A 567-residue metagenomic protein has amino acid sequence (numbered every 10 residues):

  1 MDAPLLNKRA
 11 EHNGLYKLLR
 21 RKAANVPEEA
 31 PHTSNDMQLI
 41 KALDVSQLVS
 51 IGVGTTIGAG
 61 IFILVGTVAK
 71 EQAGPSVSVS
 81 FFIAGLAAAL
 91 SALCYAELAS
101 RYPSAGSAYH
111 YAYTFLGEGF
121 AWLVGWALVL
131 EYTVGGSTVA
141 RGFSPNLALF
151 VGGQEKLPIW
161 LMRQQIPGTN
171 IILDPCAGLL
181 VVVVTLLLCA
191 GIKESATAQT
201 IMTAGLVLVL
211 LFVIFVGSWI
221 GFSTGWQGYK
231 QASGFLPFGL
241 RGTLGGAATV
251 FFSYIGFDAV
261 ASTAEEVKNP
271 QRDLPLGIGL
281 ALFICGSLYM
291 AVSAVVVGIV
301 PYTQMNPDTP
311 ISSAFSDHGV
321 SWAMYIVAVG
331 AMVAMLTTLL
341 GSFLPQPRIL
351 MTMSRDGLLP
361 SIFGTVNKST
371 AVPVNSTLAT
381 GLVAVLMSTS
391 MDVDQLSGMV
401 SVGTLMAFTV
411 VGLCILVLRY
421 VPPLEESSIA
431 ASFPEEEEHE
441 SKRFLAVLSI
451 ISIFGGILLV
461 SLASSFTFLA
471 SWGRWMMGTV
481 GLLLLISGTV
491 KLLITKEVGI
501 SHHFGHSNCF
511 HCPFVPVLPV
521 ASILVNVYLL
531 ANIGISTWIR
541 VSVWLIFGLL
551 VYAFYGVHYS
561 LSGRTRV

Functional and structural regions predicted by a protein language model:
M1-G66, K70-S78, F82, A88-L93 (+3 more regions): Membrane-interface "cap" regions at the ends of multi-pass membrane proteins
T33-I40, S78, Q154-A177, T200-V329 (+1 more regions): Helix-loop-helix junctions that connect adjacent transmembrane segments in multi-pass membrane transporters
L39-I40, I61-Q164, A281-S287, W544: Extracellular loop-to-transmembrane helix junctions
V45, N170-G178, K268-L276, L280-Y289 (+8 more regions): Loop-to-transmembrane helix boundary motifs in multi-pass membrane proteins
F62, S104, A127-P145, T249 (+5 more regions): Membrane-helix boundary/coupling elements in multi-pass transport proteins
S144, I172-W226, I278-A281, S397-V411 (+2 more regions): Membrane-interface loop-to-helix entry segments
P145-G152, A204-Q231, V295-G298, F408-E426 (+3 more regions): Hydrophobic alpha-helical segments and their helix-loop junctions in multi-pass secondary transporters
V216, D394, G398-M399, T404 (+2 more regions): A generic transmembrane alpha-helix motif of multi-pass inner-membrane proteins
